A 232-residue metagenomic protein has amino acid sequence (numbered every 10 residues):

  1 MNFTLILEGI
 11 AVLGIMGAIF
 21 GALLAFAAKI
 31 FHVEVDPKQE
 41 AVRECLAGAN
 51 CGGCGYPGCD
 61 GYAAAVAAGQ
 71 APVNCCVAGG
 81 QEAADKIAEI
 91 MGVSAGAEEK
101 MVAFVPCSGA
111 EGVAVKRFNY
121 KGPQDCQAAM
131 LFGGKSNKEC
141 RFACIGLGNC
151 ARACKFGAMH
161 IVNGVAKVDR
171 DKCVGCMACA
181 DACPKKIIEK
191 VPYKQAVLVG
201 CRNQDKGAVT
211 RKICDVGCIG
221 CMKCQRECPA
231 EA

Functional and structural regions predicted by a protein language model:
N2-E227: Ferredoxin-type iron-sulfur electron-transfer modules and their immediate structural context
C228-A232: Short, intrinsically disordered, charge-balanced linker/junction segments flanking boundaries in proteins
